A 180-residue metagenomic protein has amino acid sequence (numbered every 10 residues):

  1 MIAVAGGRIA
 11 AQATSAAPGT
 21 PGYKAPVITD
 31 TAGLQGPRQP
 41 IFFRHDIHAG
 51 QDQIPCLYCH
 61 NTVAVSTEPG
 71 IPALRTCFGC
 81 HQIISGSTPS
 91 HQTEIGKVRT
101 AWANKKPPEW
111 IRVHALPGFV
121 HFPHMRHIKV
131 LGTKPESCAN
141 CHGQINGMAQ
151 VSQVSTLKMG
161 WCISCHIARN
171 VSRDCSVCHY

Functional and structural regions predicted by a protein language model:
I2-I9: C-terminal segment of classical bacterial N-terminal signal peptides
A11-G36, I84-V120, S172-Y180: Primarily the internal scaffold of c-type cytochrome electron-transfer domains, especially repeated/multiheme c-type
G36-S87, P117-Y180: Sequence context surrounding c-type heme c attachment/ligation sites in exported
